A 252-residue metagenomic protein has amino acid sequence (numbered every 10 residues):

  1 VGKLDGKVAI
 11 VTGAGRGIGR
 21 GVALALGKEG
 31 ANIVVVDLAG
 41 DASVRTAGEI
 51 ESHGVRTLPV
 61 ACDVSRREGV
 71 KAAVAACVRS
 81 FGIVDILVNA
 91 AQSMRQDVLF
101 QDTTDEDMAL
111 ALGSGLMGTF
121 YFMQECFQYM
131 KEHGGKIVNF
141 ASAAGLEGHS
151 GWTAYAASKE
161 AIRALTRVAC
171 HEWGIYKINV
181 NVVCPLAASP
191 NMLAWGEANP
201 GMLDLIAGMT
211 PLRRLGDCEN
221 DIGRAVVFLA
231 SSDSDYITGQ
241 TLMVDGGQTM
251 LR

Functional and structural regions predicted by a protein language model:
L4-V34: Canonical Rossmann dinucleotide-binding motif of NAD(H)/NADP(H)-dependent dehydrogenases/reductases, specifically
K71, S93-A109, G151-A154, M192-A198: Conserved mid-core segment of classical short-chain dehydrogenase/reductases
D85, Q101-F120, V138, I162: Catalytic Tyr-X3-Lys loop
M94-D97, E147, V227, T238-R252: Short C-terminal tail/terminal secondary-structure segment of NAD(P)H-dependent dehydrogenase/reductase domains
M123, S158, T166: Active-site helix of classical SDR
Q128, H171-I175, D235: Alpha-helical segment proximal to the catalytic Tyr-Lys
S142: Residue(s) in the substrate-gating loop at a strand-loop-helix junction that position the organic substrate next
P200-N220: Catalytic Tyr-x(3-8)-Lys segment
